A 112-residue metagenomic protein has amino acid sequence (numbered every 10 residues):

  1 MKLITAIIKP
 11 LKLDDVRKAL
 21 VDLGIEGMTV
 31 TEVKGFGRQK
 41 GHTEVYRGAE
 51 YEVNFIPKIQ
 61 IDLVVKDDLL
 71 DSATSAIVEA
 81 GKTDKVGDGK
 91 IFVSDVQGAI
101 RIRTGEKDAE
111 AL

Functional and structural regions predicted by a protein language model:
M1-L112: Positively charged, small/polar-rich N-terminal and surface patches that mediate targeting and assembly and bind
